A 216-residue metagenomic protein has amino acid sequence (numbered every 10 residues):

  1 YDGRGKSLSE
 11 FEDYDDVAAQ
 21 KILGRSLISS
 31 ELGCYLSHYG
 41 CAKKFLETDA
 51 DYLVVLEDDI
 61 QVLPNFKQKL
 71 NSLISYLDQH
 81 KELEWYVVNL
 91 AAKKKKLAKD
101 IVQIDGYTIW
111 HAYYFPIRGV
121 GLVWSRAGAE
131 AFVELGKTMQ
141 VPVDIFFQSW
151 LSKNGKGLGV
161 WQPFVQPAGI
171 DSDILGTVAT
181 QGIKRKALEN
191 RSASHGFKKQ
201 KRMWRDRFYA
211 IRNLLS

Functional and structural regions predicted by a protein language model:
Y1-L56, I60-S216: An acidic/histidine-cluster motif and surrounding catalytic segment that typifies divalent-metal-assisted enzyme active
